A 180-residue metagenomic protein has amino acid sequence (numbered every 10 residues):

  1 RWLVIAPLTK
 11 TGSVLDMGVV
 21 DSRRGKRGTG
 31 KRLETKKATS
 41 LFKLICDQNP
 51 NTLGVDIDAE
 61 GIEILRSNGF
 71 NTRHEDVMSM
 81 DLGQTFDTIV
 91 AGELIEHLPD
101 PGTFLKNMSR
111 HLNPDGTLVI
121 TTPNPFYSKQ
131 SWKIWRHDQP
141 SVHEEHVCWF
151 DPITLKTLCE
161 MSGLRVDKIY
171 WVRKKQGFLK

Functional and structural regions predicted by a protein language model:
R1-G12, K36-L41: Conserved alpha-helix/loop element of class I SAM-dependent methyltransferases that forms part of the SAM/SAH-binding
W2, V19, R27, M78 (+1 more regions): S-adenosyl-L-methionine-dependent methyltransferase catalytic module, highlighting the catalytic core
G12-E34: Conserved class I S-adenosyl-L-methionine
D58: Conserved SAM/SAH-binding beta-strand->alpha-helix loop
L65: Conserved SAM-binding loop
N68-S79: Conserved SAM-binding strand-loop segment of SAM-dependent methyltransferases
M78-I89: A short acidic, Gly/Pro-enriched loop at the edge of an enzyme's catalytic core that lines a small-molecule cofactor
A91-L94: A short beta-strand submotif of the Rossmann-like class I SAM-dependent methyltransferase core that lines
